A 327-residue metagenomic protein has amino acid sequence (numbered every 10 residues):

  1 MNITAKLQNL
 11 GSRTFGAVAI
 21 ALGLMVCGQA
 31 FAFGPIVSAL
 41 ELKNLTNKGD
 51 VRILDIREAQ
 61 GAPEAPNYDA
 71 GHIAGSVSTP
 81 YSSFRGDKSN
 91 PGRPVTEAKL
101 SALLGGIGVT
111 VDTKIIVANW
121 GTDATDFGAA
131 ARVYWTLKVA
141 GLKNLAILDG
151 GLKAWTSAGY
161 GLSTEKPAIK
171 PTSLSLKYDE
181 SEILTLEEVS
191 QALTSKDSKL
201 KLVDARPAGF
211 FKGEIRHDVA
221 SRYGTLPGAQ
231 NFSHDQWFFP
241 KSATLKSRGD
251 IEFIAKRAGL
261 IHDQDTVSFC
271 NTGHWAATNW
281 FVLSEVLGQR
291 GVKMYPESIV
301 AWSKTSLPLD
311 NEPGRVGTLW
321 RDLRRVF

Functional and structural regions predicted by a protein language model:
N2-V18: Bacterial N-terminal signal peptides that target proteins for export
I3, G28-F327: Cytosolic catalytic domains that perform sulfur/thiol-centered chemistry
G16-Q29: Bacterial N-terminal signal peptides
